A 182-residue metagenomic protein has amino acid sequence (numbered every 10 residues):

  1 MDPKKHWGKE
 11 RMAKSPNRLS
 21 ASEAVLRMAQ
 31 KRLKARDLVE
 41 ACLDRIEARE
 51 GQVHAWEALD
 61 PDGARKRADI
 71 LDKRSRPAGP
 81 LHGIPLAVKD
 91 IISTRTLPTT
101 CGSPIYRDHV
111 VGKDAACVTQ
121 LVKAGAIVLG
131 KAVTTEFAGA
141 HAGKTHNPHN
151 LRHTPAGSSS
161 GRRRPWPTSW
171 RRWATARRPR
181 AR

Functional and structural regions predicted by a protein language model:
M1-R65: An N-terminal boundary/leader segment
A24-M28, R74, P165: Hydrophobic side-chain positions on well-ordered alpha-helices, corresponding to helix-helix packing/interface faces
R36-E40, P85, V118, V122: Hydrophobic face of alpha-helices
C42, A64, K89, L121 (+1 more regions): Conserved hydrophobic/aromatic pocket- or pore-lining residues that grip, position, or stack substrates in active sites
A64-D69, G125-A126: Long amphipathic alpha-helix in the N-terminal Rossmann-like dinucleotide-binding domain of NAD(P)-dependent
R74, A78-T100, I127-T134: Conserved small-residue hinge/capping positions at short loops/turns that sit at secondary-structure boundaries within
R95-D108, T168: DPxDG-like acidic metal-binding loop motif
K113-R182: Short glycine/serine-rich loop segments
